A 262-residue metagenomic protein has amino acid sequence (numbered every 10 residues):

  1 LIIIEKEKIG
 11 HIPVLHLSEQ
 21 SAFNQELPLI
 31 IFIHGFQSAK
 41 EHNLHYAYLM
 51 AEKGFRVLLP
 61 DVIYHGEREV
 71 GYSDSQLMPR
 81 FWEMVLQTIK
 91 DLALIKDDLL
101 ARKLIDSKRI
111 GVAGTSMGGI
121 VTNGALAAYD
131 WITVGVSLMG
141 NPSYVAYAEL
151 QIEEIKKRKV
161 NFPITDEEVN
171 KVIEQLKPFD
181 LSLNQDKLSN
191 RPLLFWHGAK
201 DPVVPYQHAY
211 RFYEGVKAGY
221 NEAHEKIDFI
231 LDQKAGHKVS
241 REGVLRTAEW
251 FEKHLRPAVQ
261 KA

Functional and structural regions predicted by a protein language model:
L1-Q25: N-terminal cap/lid segment of alpha/beta-hydrolase-fold proteins
F36-Y48: The serine-hydrolase catalytic nucleophile loop
L49-S73: Conserved alpha/beta-hydrolase
M78-K103: Alpha/beta-hydrolase active-site loop
I95-E154: Primarily recognizes the serine-hydrolase "nucleophile elbow" in alpha/beta-hydrolase and SGNH/GDSL folds
M139-N141, V145-N184: Mobile cap/lid helix-loop segments that gate and shape the active-site cleft of serine hydrolases
L188, F195-H197, D201: Short beta-strand/loop motif that positions the catalytic acidic residue of the alpha/beta-hydrolase fold
Y210, K217-A262: C-terminal catalytic histidine-bearing segment of alpha/beta-hydrolase fold enzymes
